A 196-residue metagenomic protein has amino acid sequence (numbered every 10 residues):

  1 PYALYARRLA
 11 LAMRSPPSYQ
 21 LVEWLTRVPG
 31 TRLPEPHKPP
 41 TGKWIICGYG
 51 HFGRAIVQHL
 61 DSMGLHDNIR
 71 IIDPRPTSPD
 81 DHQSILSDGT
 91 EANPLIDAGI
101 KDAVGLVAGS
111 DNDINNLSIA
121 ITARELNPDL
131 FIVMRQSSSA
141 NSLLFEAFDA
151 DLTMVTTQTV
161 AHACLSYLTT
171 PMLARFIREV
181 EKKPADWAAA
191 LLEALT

Functional and structural regions predicted by a protein language model:
P1-T196: Cytosolic regulatory regions of ion transport systems
